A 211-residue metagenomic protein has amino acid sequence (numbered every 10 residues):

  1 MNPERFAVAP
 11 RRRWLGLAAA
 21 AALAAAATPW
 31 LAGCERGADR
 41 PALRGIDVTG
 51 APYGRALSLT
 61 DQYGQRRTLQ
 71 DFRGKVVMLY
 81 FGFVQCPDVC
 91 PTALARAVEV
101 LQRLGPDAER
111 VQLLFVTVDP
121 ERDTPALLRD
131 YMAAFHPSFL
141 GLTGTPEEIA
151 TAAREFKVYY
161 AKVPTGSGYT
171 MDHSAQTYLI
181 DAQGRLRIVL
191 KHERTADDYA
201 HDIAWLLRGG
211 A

Functional and structural regions predicted by a protein language model:
M1-P29: N-terminal secretory signal peptides
E35-G37: Bacterial signal peptide processing site
A42-D61: Post-signal peptide N-terminal segment of mature Sec-exported envelope proteins
S58-V77: A short beta-strand-turn-helix
D71-P91: Short active-site neighborhood of thiol/selenol oxidoreductases, capturing the structured segment around
T92-A152: Structural microenvironment flanking redox-active thiols in thiol-disulfide oxidoreductases
P146-G168: Thioredoxin-like thiol-disulfide oxidoreductase module
G166-A211: Thiol-/selenol-based redox modules, centered on thioredoxin-like and closely related oxidoreductase domains
